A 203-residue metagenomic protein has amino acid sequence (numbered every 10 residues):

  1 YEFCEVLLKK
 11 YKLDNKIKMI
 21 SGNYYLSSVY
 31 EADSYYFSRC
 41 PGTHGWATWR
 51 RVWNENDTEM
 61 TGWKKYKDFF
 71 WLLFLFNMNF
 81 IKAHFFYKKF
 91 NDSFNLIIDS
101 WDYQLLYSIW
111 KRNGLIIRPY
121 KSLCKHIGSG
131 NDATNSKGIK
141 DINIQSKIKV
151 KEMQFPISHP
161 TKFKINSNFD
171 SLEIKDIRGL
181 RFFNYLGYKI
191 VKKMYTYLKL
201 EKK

Functional and structural regions predicted by a protein language model:
E2-K203: An acidic/histidine-cluster motif and surrounding catalytic segment that typifies divalent-metal-assisted enzyme active
